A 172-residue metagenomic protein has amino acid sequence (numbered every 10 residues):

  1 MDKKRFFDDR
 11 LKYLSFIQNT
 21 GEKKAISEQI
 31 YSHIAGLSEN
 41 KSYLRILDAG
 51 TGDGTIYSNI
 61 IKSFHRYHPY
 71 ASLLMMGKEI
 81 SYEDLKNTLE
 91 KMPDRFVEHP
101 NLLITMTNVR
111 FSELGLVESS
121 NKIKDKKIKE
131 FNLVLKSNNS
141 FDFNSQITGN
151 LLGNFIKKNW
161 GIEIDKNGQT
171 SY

Functional and structural regions predicted by a protein language model:
M1-Y43, K91: Class I SAM-dependent methyltransferase Rossmann-like catalytic core, especially the SAM/SAH-binding loop
K23, D53-G54: Generic structural signal for well-ordered secondary structure
S27, Y57-S58: Conserved strand-to-helix beginnings and helix N-cap segments that scaffold or border functional pockets
E39, D53, N59-Y172: Class I S-adenosyl-L-methionine-dependent methyltransferase module
A49: Conserved beta-strand/loop positions that form the S-adenosyl-L-methionine
